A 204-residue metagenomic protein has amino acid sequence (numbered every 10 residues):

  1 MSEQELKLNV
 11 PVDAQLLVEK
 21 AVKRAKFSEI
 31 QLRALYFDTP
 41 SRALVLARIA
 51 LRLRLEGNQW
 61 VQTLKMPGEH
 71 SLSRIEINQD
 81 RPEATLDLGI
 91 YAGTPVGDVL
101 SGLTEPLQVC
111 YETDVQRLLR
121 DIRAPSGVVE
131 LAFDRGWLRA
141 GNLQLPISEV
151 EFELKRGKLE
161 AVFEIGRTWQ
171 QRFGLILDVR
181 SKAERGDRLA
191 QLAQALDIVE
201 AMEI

Functional and structural regions predicted by a protein language model:
M1-I204: Phosphate-end processing signature that detects enzymes handling 5′-triphosphorylated RNA and polyphosphate
